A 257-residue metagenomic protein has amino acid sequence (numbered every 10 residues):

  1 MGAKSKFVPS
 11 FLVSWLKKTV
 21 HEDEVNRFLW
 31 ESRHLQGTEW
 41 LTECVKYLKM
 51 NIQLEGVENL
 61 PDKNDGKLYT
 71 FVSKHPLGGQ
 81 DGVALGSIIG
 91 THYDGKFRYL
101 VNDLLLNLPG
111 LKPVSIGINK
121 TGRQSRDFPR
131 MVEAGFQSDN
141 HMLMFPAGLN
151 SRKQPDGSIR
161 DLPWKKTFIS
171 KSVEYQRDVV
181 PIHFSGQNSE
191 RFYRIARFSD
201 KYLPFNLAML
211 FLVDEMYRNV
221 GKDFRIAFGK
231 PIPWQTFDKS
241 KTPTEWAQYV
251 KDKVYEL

Functional and structural regions predicted by a protein language model:
M1-Y69, H75, Q80-A84, K112: Membrane-anchoring hydrophobic helices of lipid-metabolizing enzymes
E24, D65, Y69-R123: Catalytic core of membrane glycerolipid acyltransferases/transacylases, capturing the structured, soluble-facing
W30, V45-N51, I118-Q124, G157-S158: Short, flexible loop segments at the rims of nucleotide/cofactor-binding pockets, characterized by
L41-V45, L85-G90, P129-E133, F168-I169: Short amphipathic alpha-helical segments and helix-helix/interface helices
K49-E55, Q124-R126, A208-L210: Short gly/ser/thr-rich secondary-structure transition/capping motifs
N51-L60, V101-N102, F128-V132: Short, charged beta->alpha transition segments
R126-L257: Non-catalytic C-terminal accessory region of glycerolipid acyltransferases and related lyso-lipid remodeling enzymes
